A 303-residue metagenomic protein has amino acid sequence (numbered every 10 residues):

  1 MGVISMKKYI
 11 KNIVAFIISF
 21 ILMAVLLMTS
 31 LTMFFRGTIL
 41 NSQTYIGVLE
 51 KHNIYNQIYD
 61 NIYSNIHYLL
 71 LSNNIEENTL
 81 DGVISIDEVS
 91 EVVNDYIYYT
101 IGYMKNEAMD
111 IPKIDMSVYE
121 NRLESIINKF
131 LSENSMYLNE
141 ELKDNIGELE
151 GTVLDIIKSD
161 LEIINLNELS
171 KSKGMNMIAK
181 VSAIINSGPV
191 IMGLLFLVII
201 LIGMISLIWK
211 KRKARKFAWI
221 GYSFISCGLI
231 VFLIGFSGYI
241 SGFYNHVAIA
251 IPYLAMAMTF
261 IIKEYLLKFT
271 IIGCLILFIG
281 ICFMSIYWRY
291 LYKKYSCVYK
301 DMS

Functional and structural regions predicted by a protein language model:
M1-S5: Short, Lys/Arg-enriched N-terminal segments with co-localized hydrophobic residues within the first ~10-30 amino acids
K7-I17, P189-S241, Y287-M302: Juxtamembrane interface at the cytosolic side of transmembrane helices
F16, F20-V181, F196: Cytosolic/nucleoplasmic, non-transmembrane interface domains of endomembrane and organelle-membrane proteins
F34-T38, S237-A250: Membrane-helix interface motif
I58, M204-I208, Y265: Buried hydrophobic packing residues in well-ordered domains
N176-I199, L267-L275: N-terminal membrane-entry
I249-L266: Short, membrane-exposed interhelical loops at transmembrane-helix boundaries
K263-S303: Generic detector of multi-pass transmembrane helix bundles and their immediately adjacent loops in polytopic membrane
